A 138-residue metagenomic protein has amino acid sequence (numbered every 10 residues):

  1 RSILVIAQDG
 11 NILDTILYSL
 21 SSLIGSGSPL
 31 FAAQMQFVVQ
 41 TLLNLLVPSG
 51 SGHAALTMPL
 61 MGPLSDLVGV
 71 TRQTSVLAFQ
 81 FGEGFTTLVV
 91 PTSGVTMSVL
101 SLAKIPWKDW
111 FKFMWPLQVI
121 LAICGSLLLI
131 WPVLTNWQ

Functional and structural regions predicted by a protein language model:
R1-G10, S21-P63, L67-V68: Hydrophobic alpha-helical transmembrane segments of multi-pass integral membrane proteins, predominantly secondary
R1-S2, F37, T41, P59-L60 (+3 more regions): Transmembrane helix-bundle signature of multi-pass membrane transporters/permeases
L4-I16, L46-V47, L129-Q138: Transmembrane helix-loop junctions in multi-pass membrane proteins
T15-Y18, S51-L64, S93-A103: Re-entrant/interfacial helical elements at transmembrane boundaries that shape and gate the permeation pathway
L20, I24-S28, F81-V90: Structural signature of hydrophobic alpha-helical transmembrane segments
L30, G69-A78, I105-P116: Membrane-interface alpha-helices at helix entry/exit sites of multi-pass transporters
T41-L45, L64, G84, S98 (+1 more regions): Alpha-helical transmembrane segments of multipass membrane proteins
L88-Q138: Juxtamembrane and boundary regions of transmembrane helices in multi-pass small-molecule transporters and channels
